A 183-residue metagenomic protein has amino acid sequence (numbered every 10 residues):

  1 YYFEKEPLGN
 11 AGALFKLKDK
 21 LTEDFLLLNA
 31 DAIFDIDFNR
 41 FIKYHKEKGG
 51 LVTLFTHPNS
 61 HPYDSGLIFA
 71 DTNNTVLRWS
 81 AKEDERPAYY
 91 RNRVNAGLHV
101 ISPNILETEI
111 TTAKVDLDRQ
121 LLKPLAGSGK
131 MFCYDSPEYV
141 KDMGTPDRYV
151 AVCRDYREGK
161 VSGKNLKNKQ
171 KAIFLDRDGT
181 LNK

Functional and structural regions predicted by a protein language model:
Y1-T72: Conserved beta-loop-beta/alpha segment of the NTase-like Rossmann-fold superfamily that binds/positions NTPs
L21, V100-S102, L181-N182: Short, basic/glycine-rich phosphate-binding loops at helix/coil junctions that contact nucleotide phosphates
D24, V52, K130-M131, A172: Residue-level preference for the first positions of well-ordered beta-strands
F25-L26, I33, N39-K46, N59-P62 (+1 more regions): Catalytic-core segments of class I nucleotidyltransferases/pyrophosphorylases that form NMP-activated intermediates
S65, A96, K169-K171: Short loop/turn microsegments at loop-to-beta-strand junctions
T72-N73, D178: Residue-level recognition of short loop/turn positions
S162-F174: Long, charged amphipathic helices and adjacent flexible linkers at domain junctions
K171-A172, R177-K183: Active-site neighborhood of HAD-like aspartate-dependent phosphohydrolases
